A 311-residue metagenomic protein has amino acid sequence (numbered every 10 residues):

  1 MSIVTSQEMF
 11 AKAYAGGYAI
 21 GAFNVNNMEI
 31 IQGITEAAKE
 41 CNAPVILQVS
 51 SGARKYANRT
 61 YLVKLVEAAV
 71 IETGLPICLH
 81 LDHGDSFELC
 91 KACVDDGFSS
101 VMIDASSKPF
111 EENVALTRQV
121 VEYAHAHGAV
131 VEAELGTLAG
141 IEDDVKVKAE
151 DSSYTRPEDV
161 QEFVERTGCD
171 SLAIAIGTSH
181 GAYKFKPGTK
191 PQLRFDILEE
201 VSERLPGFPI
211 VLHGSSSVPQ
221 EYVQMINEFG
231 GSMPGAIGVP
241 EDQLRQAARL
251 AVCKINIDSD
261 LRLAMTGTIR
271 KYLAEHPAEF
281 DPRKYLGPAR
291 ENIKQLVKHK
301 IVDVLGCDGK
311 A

Functional and structural regions predicted by a protein language model:
M1-V4, A311: Basic/polar N-terminal segments that are highly enriched at the extreme N-terminus, encompassing both cleavable
V4-K12, N27-G52, R59-P76, G84-P209 (+6 more regions): Alpha/beta enzyme core
T5, Y14-A22: Terminal accessory/targeting
N24-V25, G214: Conserved residues at beta->alpha junctions
G136, S215, D260: An acidic- and aromatic-residue-enriched active-site/binding cleft used to recognize and process polar
L212-V218: Long, repeat-rich segments with strong aromatic
N227-G231, V239-A311: C-terminal alpha-helical cap/extension of soluble enzyme domains
